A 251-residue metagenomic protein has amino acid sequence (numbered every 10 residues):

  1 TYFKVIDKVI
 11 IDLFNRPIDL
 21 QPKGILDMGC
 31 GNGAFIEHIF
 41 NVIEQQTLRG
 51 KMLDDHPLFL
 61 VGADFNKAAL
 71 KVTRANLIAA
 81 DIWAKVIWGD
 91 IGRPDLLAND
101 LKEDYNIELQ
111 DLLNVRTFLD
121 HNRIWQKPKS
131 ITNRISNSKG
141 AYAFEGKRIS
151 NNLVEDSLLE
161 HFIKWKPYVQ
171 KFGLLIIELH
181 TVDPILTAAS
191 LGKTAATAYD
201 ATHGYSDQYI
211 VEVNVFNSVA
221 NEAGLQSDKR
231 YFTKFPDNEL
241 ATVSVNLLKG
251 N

Functional and structural regions predicted by a protein language model:
T1-G24: Conserved Class I S-adenosyl-L-methionine-dependent methyltransferase catalytic core
N32-L53: Conserved SAM-binding loop of SAM-dependent methyltransferases across substrates and taxa, primarily the Class I
N66-K67: Conserved SAM/SAH-binding beta-strand->alpha-helix loop
V72-I107: S-adenosyl-L-methionine
V115-S157, V182-D183: Mobile active-site "lid"/loop adjacent to the S-adenosyl-L-methionine
S136-S138, A188-N214: Conserved Class I S-adenosyl-L-methionine
L158-W165, S206-S227: Short alpha-helix
F172-L179: Conserved beta-strand signature within the Rossmann-like core of class I S-adenosyl-L-methionine
